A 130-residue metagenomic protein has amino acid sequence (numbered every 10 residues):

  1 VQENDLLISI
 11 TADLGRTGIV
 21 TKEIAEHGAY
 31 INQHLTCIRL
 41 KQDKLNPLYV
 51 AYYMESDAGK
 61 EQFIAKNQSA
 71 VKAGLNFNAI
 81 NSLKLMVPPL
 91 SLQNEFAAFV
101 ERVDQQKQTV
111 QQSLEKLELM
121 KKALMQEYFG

Functional and structural regions predicted by a protein language model:
V1-E3: Residue-level recognition of short, solvent-exposed, well-ordered loop/turn junctions that link secondary-structure
L6-S9, D13-I31, L48, Y52 (+1 more regions): Short, ligand-facing micro-motifs at secondary-structure edges
S9, T36, A51-E55, Q126: Generic alpha-helical structural context detector
D13-L14, K41-K44, S56-D57: Short, charged/polar surface micro-motifs in flexible loops or helix N-caps
K22, L40-K41: A structural micro-motif recognizing beta-strand termini and the immediately following turn/loop segments
H27-T36, L45, Q68-N94: A short glycine-rich beta-alpha junction/loop motif
S82, M86-G130: Amphipathic alpha-helical coiled-coil/heptad-repeat segments
